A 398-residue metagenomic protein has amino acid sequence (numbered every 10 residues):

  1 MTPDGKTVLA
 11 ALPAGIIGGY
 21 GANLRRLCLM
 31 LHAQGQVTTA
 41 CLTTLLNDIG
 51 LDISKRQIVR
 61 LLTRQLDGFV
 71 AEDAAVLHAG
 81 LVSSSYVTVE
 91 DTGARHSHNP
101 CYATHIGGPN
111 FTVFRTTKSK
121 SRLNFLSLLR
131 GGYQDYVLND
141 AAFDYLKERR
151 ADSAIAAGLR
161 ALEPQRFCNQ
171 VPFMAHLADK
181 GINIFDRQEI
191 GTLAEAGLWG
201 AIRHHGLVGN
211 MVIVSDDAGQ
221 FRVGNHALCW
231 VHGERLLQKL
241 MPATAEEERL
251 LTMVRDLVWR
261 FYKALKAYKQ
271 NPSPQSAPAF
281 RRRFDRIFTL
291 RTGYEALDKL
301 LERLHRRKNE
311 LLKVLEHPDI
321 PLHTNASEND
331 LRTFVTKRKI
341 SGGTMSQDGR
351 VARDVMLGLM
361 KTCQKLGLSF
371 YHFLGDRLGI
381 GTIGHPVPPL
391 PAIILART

Functional and structural regions predicted by a protein language model:
M1-T398: Catalytic center-proximal scaffold of phosphoryl-transfer enzymes
